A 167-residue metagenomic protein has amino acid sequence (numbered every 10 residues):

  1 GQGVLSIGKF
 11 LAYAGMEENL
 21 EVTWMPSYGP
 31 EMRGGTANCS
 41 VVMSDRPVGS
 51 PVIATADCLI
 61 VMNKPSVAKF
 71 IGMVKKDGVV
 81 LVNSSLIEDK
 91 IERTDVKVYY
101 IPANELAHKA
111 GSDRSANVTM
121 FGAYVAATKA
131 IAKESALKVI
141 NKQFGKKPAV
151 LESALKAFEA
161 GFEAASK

Functional and structural regions predicted by a protein language model:
G1-K167: Active-site cofactor/cluster-binding pocket
